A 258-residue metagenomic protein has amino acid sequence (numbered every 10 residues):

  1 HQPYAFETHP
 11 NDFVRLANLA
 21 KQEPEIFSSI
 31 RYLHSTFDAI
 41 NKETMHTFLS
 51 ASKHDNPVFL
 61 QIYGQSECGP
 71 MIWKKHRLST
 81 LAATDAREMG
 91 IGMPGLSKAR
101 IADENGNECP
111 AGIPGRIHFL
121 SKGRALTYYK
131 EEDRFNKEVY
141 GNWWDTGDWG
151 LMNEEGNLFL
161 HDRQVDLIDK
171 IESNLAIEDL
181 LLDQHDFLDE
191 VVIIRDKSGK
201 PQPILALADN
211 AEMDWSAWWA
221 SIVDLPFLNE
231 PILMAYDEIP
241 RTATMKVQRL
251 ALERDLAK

Functional and structural regions predicted by a protein language model:
Y4-E7, A17-A83: Gly/Ser/Thr-rich phosphate-binding loop
F6, S121, L126-T127, K137 (+2 more regions): AMP-binding/adenylate-forming catalytic core of the ANL superfamily
D12-F13, I40, R124: Alpha-helix capping/helix-boundary segments
T80-M89, N136-E138: Short, P/G- and charge-enriched loop/turn segments at secondary-structure junctions
I91-L96, N107-K137, K170-E172: Conserved ATP/PPi-binding loop(s) of AMP-dependent carboxylate-activating enzymes
R100-I101, L151, I239-P240: Hydrophobic beta-strand positions
D103-N107, P114, E154-E155, T242-T244: Residue-level recognition of short loop/turn positions
N105-G106, D224, Y236-A257: Flexible lysine-rich "adenylation lid" loop at the C-terminal edge of ANL adenylation domains
